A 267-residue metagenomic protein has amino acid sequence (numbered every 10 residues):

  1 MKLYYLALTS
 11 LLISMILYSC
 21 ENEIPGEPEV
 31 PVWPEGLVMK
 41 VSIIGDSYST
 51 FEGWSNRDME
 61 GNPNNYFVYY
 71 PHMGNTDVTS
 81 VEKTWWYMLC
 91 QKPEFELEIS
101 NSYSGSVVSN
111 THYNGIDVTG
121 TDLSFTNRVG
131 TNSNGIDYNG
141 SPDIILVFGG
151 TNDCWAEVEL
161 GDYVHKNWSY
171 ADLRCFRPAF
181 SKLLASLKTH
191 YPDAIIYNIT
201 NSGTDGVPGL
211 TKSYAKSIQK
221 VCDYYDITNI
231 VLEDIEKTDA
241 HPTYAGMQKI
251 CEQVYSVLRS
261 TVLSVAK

Functional and structural regions predicted by a protein language model:
M1-Y18: Sec-dependent bacterial lipoprotein signal peptides
M15-G36: Bacterial Sec-dependent N-terminal signal peptides
P31-T79, V108: Short glycine-rich His-centered loop
K40, L97, D193-I195: Residues at the starts of beta-strands that form the adenosine-phosphate
G45-S47, S102, T200: A mature extracytoplasmic/lumenal domain signature
G53-R57, T111-N114, V158-L160, G209-T211: Short aromatic-enriched loop/helix-cap "lid" or pocket-rim segments at secondary-structure transitions that line
P63-G161, H165, H241: Conserved SGNH/GDSL esterase-like catalytic core that processes O-acyl groups on lipids and polysaccharides
T121-K267: Alpha-helical cap/lid subdomain in secreted, periplasmic, or secretory-pathway luminal O-acyl-processing enzymes
